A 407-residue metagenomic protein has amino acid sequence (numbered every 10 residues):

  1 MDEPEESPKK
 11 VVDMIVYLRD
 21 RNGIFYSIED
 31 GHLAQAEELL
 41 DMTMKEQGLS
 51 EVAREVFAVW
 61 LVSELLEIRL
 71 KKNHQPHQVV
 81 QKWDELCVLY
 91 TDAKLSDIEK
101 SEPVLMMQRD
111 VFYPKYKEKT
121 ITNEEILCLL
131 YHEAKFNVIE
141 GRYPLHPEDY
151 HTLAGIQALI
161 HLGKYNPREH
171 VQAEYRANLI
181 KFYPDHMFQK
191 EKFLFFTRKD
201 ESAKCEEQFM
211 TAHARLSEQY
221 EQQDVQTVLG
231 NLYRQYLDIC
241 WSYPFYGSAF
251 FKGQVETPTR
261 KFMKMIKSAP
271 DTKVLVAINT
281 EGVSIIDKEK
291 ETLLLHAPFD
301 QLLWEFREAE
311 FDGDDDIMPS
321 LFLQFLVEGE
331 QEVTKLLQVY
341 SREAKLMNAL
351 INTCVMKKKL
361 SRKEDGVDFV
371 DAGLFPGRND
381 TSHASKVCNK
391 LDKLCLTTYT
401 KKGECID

Functional and structural regions predicted by a protein language model:
M1-D407: Intrinsically disordered, Pro/Ser/Thr-rich cytosolic linker and juxtamembrane tail regions that serve as
